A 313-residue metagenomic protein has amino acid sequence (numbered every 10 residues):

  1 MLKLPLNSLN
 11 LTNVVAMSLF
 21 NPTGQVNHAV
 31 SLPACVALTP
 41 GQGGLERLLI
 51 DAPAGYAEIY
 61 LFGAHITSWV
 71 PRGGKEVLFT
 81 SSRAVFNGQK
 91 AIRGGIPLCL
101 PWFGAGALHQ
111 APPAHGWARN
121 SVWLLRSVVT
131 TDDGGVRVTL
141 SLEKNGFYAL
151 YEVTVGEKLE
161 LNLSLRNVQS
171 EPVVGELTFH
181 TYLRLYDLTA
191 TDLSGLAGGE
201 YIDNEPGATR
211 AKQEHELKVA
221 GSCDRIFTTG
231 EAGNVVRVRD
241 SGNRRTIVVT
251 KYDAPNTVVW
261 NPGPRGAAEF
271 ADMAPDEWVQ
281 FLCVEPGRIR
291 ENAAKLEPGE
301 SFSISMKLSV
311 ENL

Functional and structural regions predicted by a protein language model:
M1-A16: N-terminal amphipathic/basic-hydrophobic helices that include classical n-h-c signal peptides and signal-anchor
V15-R93, N234, V238-P255, G263 (+1 more regions): Beta-strand-rich N-terminal accessory domains
L38-Q42, Q110-G156: Extended, loop-rich substrate-binding clefts of extracytoplasmic carbohydrate-active enzymes
V77-W117, T250-M273: Hot-dog-fold acyl-thioester-processing enzymes
L140-G175, F179-L183: Acidic, contiguous internal or C-terminal segments within carbohydrate-active enzymes that form a structured patch used
L150-E152, E291-L296: Beta-strand-rich interaction surfaces with strong enrichment in secreted/lumenal proteins
P172-V174, Y182-T257: Active-site/ligand-binding surface loops and adjacent short beta/alpha elements that line catalytic pockets across
Q280-R288: Short, structured beta-strand/loop micro-motifs enriched in basic residues and often containing a Trp
